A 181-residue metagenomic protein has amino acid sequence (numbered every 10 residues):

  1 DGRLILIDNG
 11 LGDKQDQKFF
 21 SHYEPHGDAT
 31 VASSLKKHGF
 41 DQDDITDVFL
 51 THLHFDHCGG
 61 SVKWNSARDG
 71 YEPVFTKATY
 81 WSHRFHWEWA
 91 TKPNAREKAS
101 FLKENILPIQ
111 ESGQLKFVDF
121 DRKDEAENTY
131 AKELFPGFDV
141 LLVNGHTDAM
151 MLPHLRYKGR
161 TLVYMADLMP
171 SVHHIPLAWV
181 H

Functional and structural regions predicted by a protein language model:
D1-I5, K14-Q15, F120-K158: Core dinuclear metal-dependent hydrolase active-site scaffold
D1-S33, K37, L152-D167: Conserved beta-strand hairpin/beta-sheet module of binuclear metal-dependent hydrolase folds, prominently
I7, D13-Q17, W89-T91, V172-P176: Short acidic/His/Gly/Ser-rich catalytic and metal-binding motifs that mark active-site loops of diverse hydrolases
N9-G12, L53, F85-H86, G145-T147 (+1 more regions): Active-site metal-binding loops of divalent metal-dependent hydrolases
H26-F40, D44, Y71-L142: Metallo-beta-lactamase
I45-D56: Metallo-beta-lactamase
G59-G70: Metal-dependent catalytic neighborhoods of phosphoester/phosphodiester hydrolases
M165-H181: A hydrophobic, small-residue-rich beta->alpha segment in the mid-to-C-terminal subdomain of diverse proteins
